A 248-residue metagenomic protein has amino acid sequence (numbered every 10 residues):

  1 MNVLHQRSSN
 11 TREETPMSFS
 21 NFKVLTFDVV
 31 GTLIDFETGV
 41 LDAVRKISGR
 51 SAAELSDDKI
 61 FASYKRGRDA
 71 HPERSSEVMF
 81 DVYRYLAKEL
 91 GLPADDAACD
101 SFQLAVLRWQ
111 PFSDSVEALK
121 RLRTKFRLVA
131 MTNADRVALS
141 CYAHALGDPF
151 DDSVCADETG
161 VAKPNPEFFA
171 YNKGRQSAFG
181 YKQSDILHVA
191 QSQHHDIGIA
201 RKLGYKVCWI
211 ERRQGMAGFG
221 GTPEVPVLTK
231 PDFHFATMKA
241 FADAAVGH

Functional and structural regions predicted by a protein language model:
V3-T11, T15-L25, E37-T38, A97 (+2 more regions): Asp-based, Mg2+/Mn2+-dependent phosphohydrolase catalytic module
F19-S113, T124, V137-A138: N-terminal helical cap/lid subdomain that shapes the substrate entry/recognition surface in HAD-like hydrolases
S115-A118: Alpha-helical packing segments of well-folded alpha/beta enzyme cores
